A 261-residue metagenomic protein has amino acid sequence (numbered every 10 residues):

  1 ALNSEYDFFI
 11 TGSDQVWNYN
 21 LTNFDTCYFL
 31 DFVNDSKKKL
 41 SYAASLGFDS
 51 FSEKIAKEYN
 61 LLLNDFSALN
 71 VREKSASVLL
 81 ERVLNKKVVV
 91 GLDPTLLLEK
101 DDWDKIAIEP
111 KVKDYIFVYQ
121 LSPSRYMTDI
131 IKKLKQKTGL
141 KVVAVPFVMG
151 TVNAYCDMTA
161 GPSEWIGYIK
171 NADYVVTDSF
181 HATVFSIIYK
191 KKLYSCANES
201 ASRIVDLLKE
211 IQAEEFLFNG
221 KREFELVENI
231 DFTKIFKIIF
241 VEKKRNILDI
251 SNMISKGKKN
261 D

Functional and structural regions predicted by a protein language model:
A1-D261: Active-site anion-handling motifs in enzyme catalytic cores
